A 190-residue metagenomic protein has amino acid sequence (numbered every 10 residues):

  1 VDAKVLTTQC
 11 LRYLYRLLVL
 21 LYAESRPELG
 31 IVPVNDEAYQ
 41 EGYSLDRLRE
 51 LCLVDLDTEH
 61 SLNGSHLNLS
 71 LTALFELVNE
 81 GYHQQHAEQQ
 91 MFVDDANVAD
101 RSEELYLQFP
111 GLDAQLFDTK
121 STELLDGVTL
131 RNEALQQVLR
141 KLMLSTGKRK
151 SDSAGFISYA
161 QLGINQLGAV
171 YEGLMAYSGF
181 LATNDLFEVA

Functional and structural regions predicted by a protein language model:
V1-A190: Preference for the N-terminal adenyl/adenosyl cofactor-binding alpha/beta module
